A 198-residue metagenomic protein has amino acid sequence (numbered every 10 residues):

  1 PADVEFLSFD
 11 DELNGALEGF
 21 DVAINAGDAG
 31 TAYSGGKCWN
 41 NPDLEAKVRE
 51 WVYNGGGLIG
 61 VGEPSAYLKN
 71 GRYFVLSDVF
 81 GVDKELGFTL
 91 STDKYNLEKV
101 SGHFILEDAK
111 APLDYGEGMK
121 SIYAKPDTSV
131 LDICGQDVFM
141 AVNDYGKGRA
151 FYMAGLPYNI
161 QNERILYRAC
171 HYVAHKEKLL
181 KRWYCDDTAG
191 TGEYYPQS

Functional and structural regions predicted by a protein language model:
P1-V22, C185-Y194: Aromatic-Pro/Gly-enriched surface loop or interdomain linker that acts as a lid/target-recognition segment
D3-L7, L131, F151: General small-molecule cofactor/ligand-binding pocket signal
L7-L13, D43-A46, G135-F139: Alpha-helical scaffolding within the catalytic cores of extracellular/periplasmic polymer-degrading hydrolases
G15, A32-Y33, A66-R72, F139 (+1 more regions): Short catalytic/ligand-binding loop motif for oxyanion handling, primarily in non-cytosolic enzymes, centered on
G19-V22, G55, D127-T128: Short, well-ordered alpha-helix to beta-strand connector turns
D21-T31, I59, A150-Y152: Structural motif
G30, G35-K110: A glycine-rich, often tryptophan-bearing local segment used as a flexible ligand/cofactor-contacting loop or short
E85-G146, A154-I165, H175-S198: Catalytic beta-strand/loop cores that center a nucleophilic Ser/Cys/Thr and support acyl-enzyme chemistry
